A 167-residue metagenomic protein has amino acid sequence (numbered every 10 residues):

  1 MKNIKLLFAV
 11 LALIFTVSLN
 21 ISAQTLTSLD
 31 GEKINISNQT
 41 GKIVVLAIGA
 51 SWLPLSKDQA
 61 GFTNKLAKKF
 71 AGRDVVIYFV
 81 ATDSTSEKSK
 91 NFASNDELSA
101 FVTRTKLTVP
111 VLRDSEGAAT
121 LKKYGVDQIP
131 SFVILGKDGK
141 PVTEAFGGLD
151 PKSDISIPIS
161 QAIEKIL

Functional and structural regions predicted by a protein language model:
M1-F8: Bacterial N-terminal signal peptides that target proteins for export
F8-S18: Bacterial N-terminal signal peptides
I21-A23: Boundary at the C-terminal end of the N-terminal hydrophobic targeting segment
T25-V44, K69-F70: A short beta-strand-turn-helix
S37-K57, T63: Short active-site neighborhood of thiol/selenol oxidoreductases, capturing the structured segment around
D58-R104, E116-T120: Structural microenvironment flanking redox-active thiols in thiol-disulfide oxidoreductases
L107-V109, G125-V133: Structural micro-motif
I134-L167: Thiol-/selenol-based redox modules, centered on thioredoxin-like and closely related oxidoreductase domains
